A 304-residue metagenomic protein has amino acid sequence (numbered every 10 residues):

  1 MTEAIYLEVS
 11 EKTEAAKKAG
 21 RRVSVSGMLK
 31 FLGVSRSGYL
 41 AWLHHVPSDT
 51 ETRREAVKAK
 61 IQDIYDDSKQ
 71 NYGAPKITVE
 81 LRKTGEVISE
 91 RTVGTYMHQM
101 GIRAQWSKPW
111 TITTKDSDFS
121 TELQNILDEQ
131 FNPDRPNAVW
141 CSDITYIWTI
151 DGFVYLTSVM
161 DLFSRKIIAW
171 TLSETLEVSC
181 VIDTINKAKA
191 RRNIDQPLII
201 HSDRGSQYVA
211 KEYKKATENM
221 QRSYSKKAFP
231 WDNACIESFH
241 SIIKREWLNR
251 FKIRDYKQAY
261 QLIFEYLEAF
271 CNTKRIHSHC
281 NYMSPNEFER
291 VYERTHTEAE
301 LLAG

Functional and structural regions predicted by a protein language model:
M1-L7, R36-R135, F229, S284-E293: Basic, flexible linker segments flanking DNA-binding modules in nucleic acid-interacting mobile-element proteins
M1-V25, K30-L32: Helical coiled-coil/dimerization "stalks" and their immediately adjacent regulatory linkers at helix->disorder
V9, L29, Y39, I61 (+15 more regions): Mobile genetic element proteins and their domesticated derivatives, centered on retroelements and DNA transposons
S48, V87, F131-N132, T149-I150 (+3 more regions): Conserved, non-catalytic sequence blocks in retroelement Pol enzymes and Pol-derived host proteins
T113-S117, S202-R204, A210-E212, Y224-K244 (+2 more regions): RNase H-like two-metal-ion nuclease catalytic core shared by retroviral integrases and related mobile-element nucleases
E129, P133-I168, E174-T175: An active-site-proximal beta-strand-loop segment
W148, G152, W170-N193, V209: Active-site beta-loop-alpha junctions of metal-dependent nucleic acid enzymes, especially the RNase H-like/DDE
E218, I242-G304: C-terminal domain-tail junction helix/linker
